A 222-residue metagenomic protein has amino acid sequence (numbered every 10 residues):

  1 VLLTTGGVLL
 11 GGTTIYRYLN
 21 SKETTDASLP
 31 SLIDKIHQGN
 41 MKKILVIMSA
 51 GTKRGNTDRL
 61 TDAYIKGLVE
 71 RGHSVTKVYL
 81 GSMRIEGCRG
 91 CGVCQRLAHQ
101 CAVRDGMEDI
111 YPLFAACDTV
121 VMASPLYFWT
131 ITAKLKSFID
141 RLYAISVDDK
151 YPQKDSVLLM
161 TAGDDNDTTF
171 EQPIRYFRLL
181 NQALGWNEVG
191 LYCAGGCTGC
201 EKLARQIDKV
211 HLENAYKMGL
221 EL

Functional and structural regions predicted by a protein language model:
V1-R17: N-terminal export signals
G12-N40: C-terminal segment of N-terminal export signals and the immediately downstream linker at the start of the mature
K42-H73: N-terminal beta1-alpha1 ligand-phosphate binding loop
M48, Y79, Y192-C193: Residue-level recognition of beta-strand->loop/alpha-helix junctions
I65, E70-R71, R178, Q182-L222: Glycine-rich phosphate/pyrophosphate-binding loop and the adjoining helix
S74-R84: A short beta-strand-loop structural module common to alpha/beta enzyme folds
M83-Y111, C200: Cysteine-cluster motifs in flexible loop/terminal segments that predominantly coordinate metals
A102-L184: Helix-loop-strand module that forms the ligand-binding subsite of alpha/beta enzymes
